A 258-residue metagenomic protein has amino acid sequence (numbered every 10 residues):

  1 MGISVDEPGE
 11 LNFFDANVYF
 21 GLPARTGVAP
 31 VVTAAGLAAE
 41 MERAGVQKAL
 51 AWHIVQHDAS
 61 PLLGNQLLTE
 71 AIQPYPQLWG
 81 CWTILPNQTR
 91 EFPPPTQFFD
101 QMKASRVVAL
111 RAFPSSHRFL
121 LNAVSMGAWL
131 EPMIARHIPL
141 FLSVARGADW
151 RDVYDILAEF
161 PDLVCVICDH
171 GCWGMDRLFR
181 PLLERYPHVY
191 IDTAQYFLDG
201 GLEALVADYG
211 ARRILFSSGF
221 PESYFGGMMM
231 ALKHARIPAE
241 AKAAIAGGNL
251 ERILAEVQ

Functional and structural regions predicted by a protein language model:
M1-A16, F20, P30-K48, A211-R213 (+1 more regions): Mid-to-C-terminal alpha-helical segments outside catalytic/metal-binding sites
F13-V18, A49-A51, W79-T83, V108-A112 (+4 more regions): Hydrophobic faces of well-ordered beta-strands that scaffold small-molecule active sites in alpha/beta enzyme cores
N17, M41, L68, L110 (+6 more regions): Conserved, mostly hydrophobic/aromatic
Y19-G21, R25, I54-Q56, T83-N87 (+5 more regions): Active-site beta-loop-alpha junctions enriched in small/polar residues
R25-A29, N122-V124: Short, solvent-exposed loop/turn segments at secondary-structure boundaries
G36-E40, G64-A71, Q97-M102, S125-W129 (+4 more regions): A general structural detector for well-ordered alpha-helical segments in enzyme core domains, enriched
K48, Q56-D58, L62-F141, R185: Active-site gating/metal-coordination segments in enzymes
F119-L215: Catalytic pocket-lining loop regions of alpha/beta-barrel enzymes, especially the amidohydrolase/enolase/GH5 lineages
